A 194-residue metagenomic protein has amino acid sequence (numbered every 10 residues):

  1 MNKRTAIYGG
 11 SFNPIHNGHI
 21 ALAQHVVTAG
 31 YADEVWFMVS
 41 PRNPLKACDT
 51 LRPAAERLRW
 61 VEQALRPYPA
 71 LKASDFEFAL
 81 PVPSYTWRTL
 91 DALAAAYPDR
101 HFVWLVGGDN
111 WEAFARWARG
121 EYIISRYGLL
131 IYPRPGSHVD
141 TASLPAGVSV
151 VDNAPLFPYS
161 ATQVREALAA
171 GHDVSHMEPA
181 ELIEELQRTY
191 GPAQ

Functional and structural regions predicted by a protein language model:
M1-Q194: Nucleotidyltransferase catalytic core that binds NTPs
